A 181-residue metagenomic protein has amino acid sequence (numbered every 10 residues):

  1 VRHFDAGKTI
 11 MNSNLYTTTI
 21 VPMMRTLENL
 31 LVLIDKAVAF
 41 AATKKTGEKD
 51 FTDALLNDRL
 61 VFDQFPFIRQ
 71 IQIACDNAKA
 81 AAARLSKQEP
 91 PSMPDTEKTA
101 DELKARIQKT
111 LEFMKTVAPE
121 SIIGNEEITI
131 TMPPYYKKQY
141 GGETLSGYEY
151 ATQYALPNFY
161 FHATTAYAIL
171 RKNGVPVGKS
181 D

Functional and structural regions predicted by a protein language model:
V1-I10: Short, Lys/Arg-enriched N-terminal segments with co-localized hydrophobic residues within the first ~10-30 amino acids
N12-R25, E48-D76, P94-K104, Y140 (+1 more regions): Alpha-helical scaffold segments that form or flank carboxylate-/histidine-based iron centers
M23-T26, L30-L33, A37, A74 (+2 more regions): Amphipathic alpha-helices that form helix-helix packing interfaces
L30-K45, A163-L170: Long, well-ordered alpha-helical segments
A42-F51, K87-K98, L170-D181: Short alpha-helical "patches" and their helix-cap loops
A42-L56, T116-A151: Acidic interhelical loop/turn segments
I71-F113, M132-Y135: Short, helix-capping/interhelical loops that line the mouth of catalytic, cofactor-, or ligand-binding pockets
Y148-D181: C-terminal or internal capping secondary-structure element at the end of a domain, subdomain, or sheet
